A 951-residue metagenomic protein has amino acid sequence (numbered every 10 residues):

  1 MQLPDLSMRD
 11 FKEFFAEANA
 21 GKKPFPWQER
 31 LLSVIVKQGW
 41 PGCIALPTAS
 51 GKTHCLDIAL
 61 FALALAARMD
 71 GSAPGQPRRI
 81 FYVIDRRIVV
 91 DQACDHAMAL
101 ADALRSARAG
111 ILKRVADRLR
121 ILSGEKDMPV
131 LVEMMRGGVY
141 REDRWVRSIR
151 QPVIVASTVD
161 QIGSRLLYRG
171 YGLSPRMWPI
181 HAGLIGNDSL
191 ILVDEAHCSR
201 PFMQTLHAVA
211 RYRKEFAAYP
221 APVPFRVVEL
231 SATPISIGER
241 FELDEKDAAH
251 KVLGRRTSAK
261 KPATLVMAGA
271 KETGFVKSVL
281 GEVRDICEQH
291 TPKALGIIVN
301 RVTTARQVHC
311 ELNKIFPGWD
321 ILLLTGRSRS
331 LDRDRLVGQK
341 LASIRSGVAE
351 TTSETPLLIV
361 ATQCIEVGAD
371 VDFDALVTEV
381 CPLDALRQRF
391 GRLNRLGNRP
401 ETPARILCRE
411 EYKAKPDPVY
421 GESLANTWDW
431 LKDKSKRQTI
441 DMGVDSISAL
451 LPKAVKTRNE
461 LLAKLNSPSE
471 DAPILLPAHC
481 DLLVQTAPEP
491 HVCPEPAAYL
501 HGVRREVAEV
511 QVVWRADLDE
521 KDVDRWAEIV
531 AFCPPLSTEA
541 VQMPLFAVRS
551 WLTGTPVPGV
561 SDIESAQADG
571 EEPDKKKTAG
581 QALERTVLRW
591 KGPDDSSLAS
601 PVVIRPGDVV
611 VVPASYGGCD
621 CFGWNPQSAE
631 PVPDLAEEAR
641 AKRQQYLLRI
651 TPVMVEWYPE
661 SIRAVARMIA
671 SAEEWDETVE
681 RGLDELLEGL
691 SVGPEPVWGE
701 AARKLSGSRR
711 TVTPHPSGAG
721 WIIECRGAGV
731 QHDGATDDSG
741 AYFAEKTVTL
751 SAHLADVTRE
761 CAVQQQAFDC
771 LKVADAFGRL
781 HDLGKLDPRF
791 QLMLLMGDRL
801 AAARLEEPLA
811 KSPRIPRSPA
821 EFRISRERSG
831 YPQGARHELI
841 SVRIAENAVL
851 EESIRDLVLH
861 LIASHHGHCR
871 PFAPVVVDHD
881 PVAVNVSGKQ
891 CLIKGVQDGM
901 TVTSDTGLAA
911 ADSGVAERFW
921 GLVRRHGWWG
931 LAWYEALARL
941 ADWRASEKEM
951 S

Functional and structural regions predicted by a protein language model:
Q2-A45: Conserved pre-motif I regulatory segment
G39-A59: Walker A/P-loop
G75-D102, S106-G110, D160-Q161, V302-T303: Conserved Walker A/P-loop ATP-binding site and its immediately adjacent core in helicase/helicase-like ATPase domains
R79-A93, I286-K314, L323: Conserved strand-helix element at the start of the C-terminal RecA-like helicase core
L104-P175: Inter-Walker segment of RecA-like/P-loop motor cores
P220-R226, L230-H290: Interdomain hinge/linker at the junction between the two RecA-like core domains of SF2 helicases
E282-E288, P292, Q307, E311-P317 (+6 more regions): C-terminal helicase lobe and adjacent C-terminal extensions/tails of nucleic-acid helicase motors
N426, G740-A741, T747, Q766-S951: Divalent metal-dependent catalytic cores for phosphoryl transfer on phosphate-bearing substrates
